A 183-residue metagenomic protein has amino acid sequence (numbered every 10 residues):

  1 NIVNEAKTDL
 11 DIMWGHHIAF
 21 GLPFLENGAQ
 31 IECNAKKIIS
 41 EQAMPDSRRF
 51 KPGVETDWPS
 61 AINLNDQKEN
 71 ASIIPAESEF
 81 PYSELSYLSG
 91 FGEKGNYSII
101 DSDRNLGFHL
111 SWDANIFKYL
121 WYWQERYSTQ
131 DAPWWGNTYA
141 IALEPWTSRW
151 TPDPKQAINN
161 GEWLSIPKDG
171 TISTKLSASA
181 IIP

Functional and structural regions predicted by a protein language model:
N1-A6, W134, A180: Asparagine-centered strand-capping/turn motif at beta-strand->loop junctions
V3-E32, Y122-Q124: Acidic (Asp/Glu-rich), glycine- and aromatic
H17, I158-W163: Short structured motifs
L22, E26-A114: Active-site/ligand-binding surface loops and adjacent short beta/alpha elements that line catalytic pockets across
D46, L164-I182: Short Pro-Gly-centered flexible turn/kink motifs
I100-S148: Glycine-rich active-site loops that engage anionic ligands at enzyme catalytic sites
D131, G161-I166: Beta-strand-rich interaction surfaces with strong enrichment in secreted/lumenal proteins
W150-N159: Short, structured beta-strand/loop micro-motifs enriched in basic residues and often containing a Trp
